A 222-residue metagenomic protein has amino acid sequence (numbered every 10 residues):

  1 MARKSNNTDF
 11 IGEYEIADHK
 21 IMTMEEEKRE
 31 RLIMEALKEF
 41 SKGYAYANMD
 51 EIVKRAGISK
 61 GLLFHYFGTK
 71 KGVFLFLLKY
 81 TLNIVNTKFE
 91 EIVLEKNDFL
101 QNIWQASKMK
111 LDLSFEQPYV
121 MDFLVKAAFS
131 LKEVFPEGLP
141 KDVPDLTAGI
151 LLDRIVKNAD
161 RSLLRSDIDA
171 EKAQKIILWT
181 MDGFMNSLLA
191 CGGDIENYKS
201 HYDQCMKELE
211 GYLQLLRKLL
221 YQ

Functional and structural regions predicted by a protein language model:
M1-E15, G149, D153-K157, R161 (+1 more regions): C-terminal peripheral helix-coil segments that are non-catalytic and often amphipathic
A2-M22, K38, Y46-N48, A56 (+2 more regions): Short glycine/proline-centered loop/turn elements that form peptide/ligand docking sites
E25-E26, G68: Alpha-helical hinge/cap motifs
K28-A36, I52, L77-T81, V85 (+1 more regions): Generic hydrophobic, amphipathic alpha-helix propensity
R31, K42-G72, F76: Helix-turn-helix
N83-N86, E90-L94, E116, V134-L163 (+3 more regions): Amphipathic alpha-helical packing segments from all-alpha helical-bundle domains
L100-D122, E171, K175-W179, E210-K218: Amphipathic alpha-helical segments that line or abut small-molecule/effector binding pockets and mediate allosteric
F115-P136, N186-D194: Amphipathic alpha-helical segments used for helix-helix packing
